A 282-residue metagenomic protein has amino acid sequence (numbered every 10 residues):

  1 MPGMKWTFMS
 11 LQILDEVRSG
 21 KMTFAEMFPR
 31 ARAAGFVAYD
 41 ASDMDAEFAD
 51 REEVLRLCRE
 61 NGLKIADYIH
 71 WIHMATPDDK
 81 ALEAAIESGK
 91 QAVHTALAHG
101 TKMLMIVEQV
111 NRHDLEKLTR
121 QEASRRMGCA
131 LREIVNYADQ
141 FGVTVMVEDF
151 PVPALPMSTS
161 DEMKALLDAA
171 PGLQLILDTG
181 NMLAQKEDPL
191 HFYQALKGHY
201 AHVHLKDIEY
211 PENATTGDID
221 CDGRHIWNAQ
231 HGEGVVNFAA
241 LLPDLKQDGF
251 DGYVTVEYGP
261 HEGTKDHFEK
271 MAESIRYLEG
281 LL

Functional and structural regions predicted by a protein language model:
M1-T101, R132, D139, G172-Q174 (+2 more regions): N-terminal pre-domain/capping segments
D15-G20, A38-E53, H73-E83, R112-E116 (+5 more regions): Acidic-and-aromatic substrate-binding clefts and catalytic sites of carbohydrate-active enzymes
K21, A38-Y39, Y68, E133-V235: Acidic/histidine-rich catalytic cores of soluble enzymes
F24, R51, A85-G89, S124-M127 (+7 more regions): Aromatic/hydrophobic pocket-lining residues that form the small-molecule binding cavity in soluble enzyme cores
A31, C58, A96, M127 (+6 more regions): Conserved, mostly hydrophobic/aromatic
F36, T101, Y200, F250-D251: A structural motif
R59-E60, D79-L175, F268-E269: Active-site acidic/histidine proton-transfer and metal-coordination neighborhood in alpha/beta enzyme cores
T255-G259: Short acidic/histidine-rich active-site segments
